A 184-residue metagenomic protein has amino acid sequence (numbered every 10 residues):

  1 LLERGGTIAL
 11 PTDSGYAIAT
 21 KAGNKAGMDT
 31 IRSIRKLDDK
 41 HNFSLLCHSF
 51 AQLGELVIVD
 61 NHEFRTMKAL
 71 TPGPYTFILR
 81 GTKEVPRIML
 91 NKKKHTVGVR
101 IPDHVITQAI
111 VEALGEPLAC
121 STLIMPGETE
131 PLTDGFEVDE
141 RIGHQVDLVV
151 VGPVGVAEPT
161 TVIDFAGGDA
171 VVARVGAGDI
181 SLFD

Functional and structural regions predicted by a protein language model:
L1-D184: Active-site-adjacent structural elements in enzyme catalytic cores
